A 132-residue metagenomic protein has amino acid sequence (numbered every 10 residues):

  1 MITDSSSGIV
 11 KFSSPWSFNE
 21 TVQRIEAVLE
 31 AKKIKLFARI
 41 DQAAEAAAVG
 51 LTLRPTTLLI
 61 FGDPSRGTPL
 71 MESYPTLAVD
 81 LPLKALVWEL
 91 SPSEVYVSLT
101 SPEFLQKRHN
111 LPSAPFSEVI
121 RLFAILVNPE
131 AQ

Functional and structural regions predicted by a protein language model:
M1-K32: Terminal, regulation- and interaction-focused segments at domain boundaries
T21, I25, Q42, R66-G67 (+1 more regions): Amphipathic alpha-helical interface surfaces
F37-L83, V87: Compact, glycine-rich, soluble single-domain proteins
K84-H109: Beta-strand/loop substructures that line and gate deep hydrophobic ligand-binding cavities in soluble
K107-Q132: Well-ordered alpha/beta subsegment
